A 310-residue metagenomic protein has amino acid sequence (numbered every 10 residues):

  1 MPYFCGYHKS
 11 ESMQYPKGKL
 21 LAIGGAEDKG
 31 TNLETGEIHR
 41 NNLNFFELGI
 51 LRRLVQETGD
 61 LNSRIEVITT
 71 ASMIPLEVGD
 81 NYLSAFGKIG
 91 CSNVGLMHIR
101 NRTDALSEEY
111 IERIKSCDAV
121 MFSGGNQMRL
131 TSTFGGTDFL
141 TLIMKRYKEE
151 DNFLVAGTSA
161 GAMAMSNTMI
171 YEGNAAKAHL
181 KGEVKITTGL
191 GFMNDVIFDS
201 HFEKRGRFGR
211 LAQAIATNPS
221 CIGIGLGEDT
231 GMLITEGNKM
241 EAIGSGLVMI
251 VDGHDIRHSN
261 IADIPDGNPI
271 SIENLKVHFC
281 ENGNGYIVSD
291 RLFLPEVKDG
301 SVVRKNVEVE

Functional and structural regions predicted by a protein language model:
C5-G6, E11-L61, E77-D80, K88 (+2 more regions): C-terminal and late-domain segments of enzyme folds
A22-G24, I68-T69, F122-S123, G157 (+1 more regions): Short beta-strand segments
E66-V67, S72-S116: Portal/gating segments that form or line small-molecule/metal binding sites
N81, G135-L140: Charged helix-capping and loop-helix junction motifs
R113, D138-N152: Catalytic-core regions built around general acid/base machinery
M121-G124, Y147-M169: Catalytic nucleophile loop
Q127-T137: Glycine/threonine-rich flexible loop motifs
